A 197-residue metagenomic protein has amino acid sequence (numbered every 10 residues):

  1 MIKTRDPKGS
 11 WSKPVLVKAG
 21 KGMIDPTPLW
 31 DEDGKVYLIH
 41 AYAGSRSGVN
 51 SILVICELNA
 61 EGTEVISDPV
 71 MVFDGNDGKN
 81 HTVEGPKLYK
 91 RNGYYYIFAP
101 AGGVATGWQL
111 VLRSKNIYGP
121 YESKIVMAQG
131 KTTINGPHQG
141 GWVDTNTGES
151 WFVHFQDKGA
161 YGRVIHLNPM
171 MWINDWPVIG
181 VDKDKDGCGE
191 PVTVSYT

Functional and structural regions predicted by a protein language model:
M1-Y196: Carbohydrate-active catalytic/glycan-binding domains of CAZyme proteins, especially the secreted or lumenal ectodomains
